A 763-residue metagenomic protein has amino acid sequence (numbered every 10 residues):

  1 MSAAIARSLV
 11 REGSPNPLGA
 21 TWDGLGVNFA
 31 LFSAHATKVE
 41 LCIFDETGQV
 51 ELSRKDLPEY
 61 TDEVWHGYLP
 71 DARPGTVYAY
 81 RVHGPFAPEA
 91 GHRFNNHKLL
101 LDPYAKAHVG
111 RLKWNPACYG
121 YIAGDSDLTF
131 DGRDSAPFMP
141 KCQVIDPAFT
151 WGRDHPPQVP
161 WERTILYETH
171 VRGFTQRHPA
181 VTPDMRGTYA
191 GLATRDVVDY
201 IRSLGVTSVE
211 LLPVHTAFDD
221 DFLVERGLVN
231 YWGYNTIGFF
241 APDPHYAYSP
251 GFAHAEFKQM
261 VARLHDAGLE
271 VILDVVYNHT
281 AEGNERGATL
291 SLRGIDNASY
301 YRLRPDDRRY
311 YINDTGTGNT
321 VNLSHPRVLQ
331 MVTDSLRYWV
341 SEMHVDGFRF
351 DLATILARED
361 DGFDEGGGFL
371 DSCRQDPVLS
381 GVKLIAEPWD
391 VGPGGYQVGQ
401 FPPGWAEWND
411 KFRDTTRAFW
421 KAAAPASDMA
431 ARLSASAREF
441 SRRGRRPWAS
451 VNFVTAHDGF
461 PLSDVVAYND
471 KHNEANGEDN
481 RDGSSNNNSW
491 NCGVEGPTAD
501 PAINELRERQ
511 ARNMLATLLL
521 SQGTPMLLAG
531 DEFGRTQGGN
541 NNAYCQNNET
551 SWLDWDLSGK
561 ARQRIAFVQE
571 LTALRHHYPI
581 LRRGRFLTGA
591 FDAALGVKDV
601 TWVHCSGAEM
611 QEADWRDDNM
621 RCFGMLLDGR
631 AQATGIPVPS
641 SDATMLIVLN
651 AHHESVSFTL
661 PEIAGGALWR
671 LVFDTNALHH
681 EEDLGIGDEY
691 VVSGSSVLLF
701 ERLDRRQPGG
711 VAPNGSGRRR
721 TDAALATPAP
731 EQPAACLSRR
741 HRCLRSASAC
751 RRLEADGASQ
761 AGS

Functional and structural regions predicted by a protein language model:
M1-Y167, R172, Y189, T498 (+6 more regions): Carbohydrate-interacting/catalytic domains
L31, Y80, T169, L211 (+10 more regions): Conserved, mostly hydrophobic/aromatic
V82-T150, D221-N235, A267, G287-I312 (+1 more regions): Core domains of carbohydrate- and sulfate-ester-processing enzymes
A87-G91, T175-R177, A217-D221, H279-E282 (+6 more regions): Short catalytic/ligand-binding loop motif for oxyanion handling, primarily in non-cytosolic enzymes, centered on
S135, H170-V345, R349-V378, G395 (+2 more regions): Substrate-binding/active-site clefts of carbohydrate-active enzymes
D196, V209-E210, F252-Q259, V271 (+12 more regions): Generic recognition of stable, solvent-exposed alpha-helical segments in well-folded globular domains
H344, E365-A529, G534, N542-Q546 (+5 more regions): Conserved alpha/beta catalytic core and glycan-binding cleft of carbohydrate-active enzymes
A755, Q760-G762: Short, intrinsically disordered C-terminal tails of secreted or membrane-associated proteins
